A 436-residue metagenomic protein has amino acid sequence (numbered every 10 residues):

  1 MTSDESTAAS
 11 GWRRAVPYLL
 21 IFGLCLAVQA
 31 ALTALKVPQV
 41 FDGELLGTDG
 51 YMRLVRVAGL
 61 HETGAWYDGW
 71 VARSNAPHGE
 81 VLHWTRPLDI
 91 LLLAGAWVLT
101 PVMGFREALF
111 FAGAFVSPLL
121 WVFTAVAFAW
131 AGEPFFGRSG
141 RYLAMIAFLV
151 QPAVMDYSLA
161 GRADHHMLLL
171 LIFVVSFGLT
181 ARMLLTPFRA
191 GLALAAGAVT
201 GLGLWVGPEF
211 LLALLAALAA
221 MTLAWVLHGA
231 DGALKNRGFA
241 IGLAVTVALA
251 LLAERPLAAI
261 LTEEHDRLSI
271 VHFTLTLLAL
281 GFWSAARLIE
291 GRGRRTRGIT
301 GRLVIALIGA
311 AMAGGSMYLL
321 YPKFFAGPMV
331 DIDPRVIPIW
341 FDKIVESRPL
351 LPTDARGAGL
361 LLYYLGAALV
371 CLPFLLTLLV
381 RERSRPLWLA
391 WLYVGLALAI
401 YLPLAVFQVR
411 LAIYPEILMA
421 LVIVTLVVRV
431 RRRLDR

Functional and structural regions predicted by a protein language model:
M1-V37, T48, I289-A311: Start-transfer (signal-anchor) and selected internal transmembrane alpha helices of multi-pass inner/ER membrane
T2-S10, P134, R182-L194, A224-K235 (+3 more regions): Membrane-interface junctions at the ends of membrane-embedded or membrane-associated helices
C25-Q29, V116-L184, R189-V226, F239-P256 (+1 more regions): Membrane-embedded helix bundles of polyisoprenyl
A34-F135, S139-V174, G203, P208: Active-site lumenal/periplasmic loops and adjacent helix-entry segments of GT-C-fold, multi-pass membrane
T100-R106, A253-R267, M329-Y363: Juxtamembrane membrane-water interface segments that cap and precede transmembrane helices
A213-L303, V427-R433: Perimembrane helix-loop-helix junctions
G229-G238, G293-L307, V330, L362-L396: Membrane-interface helix-loop-helix junctions at transmembrane boundaries of multi-pass membrane enzymes, predominantly
I400-Y401, A405-D435: Hydrophobic/aromatic-rich transmembrane helices and adjacent perimembrane loops
